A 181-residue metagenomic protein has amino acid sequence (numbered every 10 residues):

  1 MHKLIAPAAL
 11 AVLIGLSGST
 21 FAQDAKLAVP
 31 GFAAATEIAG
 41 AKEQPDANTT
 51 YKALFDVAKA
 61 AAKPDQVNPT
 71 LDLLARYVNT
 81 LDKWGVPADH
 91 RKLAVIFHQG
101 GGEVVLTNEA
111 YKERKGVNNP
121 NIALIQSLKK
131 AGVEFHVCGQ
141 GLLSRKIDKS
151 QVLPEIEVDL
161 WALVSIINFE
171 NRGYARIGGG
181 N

Functional and structural regions predicted by a protein language model:
M1-L4: Positively charged n-region of N-terminal signal peptides that target proteins for export
P7-S17: Bacterial N-terminal signal peptides
G18-A22: Sec/Tat signal peptide C-region and signal peptidase I cleavage site
D24-A35, N108-K112, V117-N181: A cross-taxonomic marker for long C-terminal extensions/tails that follow the last structured domain
D46-P64, V105-E109: Acidic/histidine-rich, surface-exposed loop or edge segments in extracytoplasmic proteins
A60-T70, N118, D159: Solvent-exposed, acidic/flexible segments
V67-V86: Histidine-anchored nucleotide/phosphate-binding helix
P87-V105: Acidic helix-start/capping segments at beta-turn-to-alpha-helix junctions
